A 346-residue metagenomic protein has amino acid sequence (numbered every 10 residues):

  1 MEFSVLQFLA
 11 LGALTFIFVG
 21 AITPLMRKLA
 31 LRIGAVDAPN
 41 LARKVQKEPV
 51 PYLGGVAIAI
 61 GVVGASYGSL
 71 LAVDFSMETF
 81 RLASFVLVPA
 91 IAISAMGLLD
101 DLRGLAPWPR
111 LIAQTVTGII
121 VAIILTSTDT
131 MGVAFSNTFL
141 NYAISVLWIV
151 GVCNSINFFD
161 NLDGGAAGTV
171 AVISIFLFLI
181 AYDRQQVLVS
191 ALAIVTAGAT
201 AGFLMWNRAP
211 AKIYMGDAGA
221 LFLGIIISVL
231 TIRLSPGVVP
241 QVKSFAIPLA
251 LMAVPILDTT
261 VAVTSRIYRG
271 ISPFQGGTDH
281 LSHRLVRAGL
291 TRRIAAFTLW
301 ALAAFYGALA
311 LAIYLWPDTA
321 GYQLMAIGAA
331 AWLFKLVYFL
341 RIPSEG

Functional and structural regions predicted by a protein language model:
M1-T259: "…together with the soluble PPM/PP2C metallo-phosphatase catalytic core" -> "…together with the soluble PPM/PP2C
L25-L29, R208, K335-G346: Membrane-interface capping segments at transmembrane-helix boundaries
L25-V50, V261-R293: Cytosolic, membrane-interface loops and tails of multi-pass inner-membrane proteins
I123, F305-L309, W332: Aromatic-anchored segments of alpha-helical transmembrane domains
P240, Q323-S344: N-terminal hydrophobic signal/anchor transmembrane helix of membrane proteins
R287-F305, L309-Y314: Alpha-helical transmembrane segments of integral membrane proteins, especially multi-pass inner/plasma-membrane
A308-A326: Extracellular/periplasmic helix-loop-helix junctions in multi-pass membrane proteins
